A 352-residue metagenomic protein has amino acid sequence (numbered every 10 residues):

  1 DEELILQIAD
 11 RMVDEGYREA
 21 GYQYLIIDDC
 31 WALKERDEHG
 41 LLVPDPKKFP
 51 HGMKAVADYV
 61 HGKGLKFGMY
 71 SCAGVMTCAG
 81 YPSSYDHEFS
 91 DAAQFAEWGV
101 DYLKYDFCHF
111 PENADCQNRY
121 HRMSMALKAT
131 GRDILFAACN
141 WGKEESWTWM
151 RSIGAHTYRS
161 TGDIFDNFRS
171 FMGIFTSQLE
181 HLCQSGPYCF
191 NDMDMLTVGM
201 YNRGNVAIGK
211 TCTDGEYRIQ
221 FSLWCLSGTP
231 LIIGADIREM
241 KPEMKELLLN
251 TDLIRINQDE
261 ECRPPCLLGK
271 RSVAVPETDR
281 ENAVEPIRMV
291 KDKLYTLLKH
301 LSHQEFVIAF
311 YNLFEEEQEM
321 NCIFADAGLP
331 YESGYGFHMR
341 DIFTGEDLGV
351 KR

Functional and structural regions predicted by a protein language model:
L4-N113: Aromatic-lined carbohydrate-binding/catalytic grooves of carbohydrate-active enzymes
G21-I27, K66-S71, D101-D106, I134-A138 (+5 more regions): Structural recognition of the beta-strand scaffold that forms the well-ordered cores of secreted hydrolase catalytic
C30, C72-M76, C108-F110, F136-K143 (+2 more regions): Active-site beta-loop-alpha junctions enriched in small/polar residues
H87-S90, N118, K128, L135-D236 (+1 more regions): Glycan-recognition surfaces
I219-R288: Catalytic cores of secreted or luminal carbohydrate-active enzymes
W224-G234, P286-Y331: Carbohydrate-binding surface patches
A325-G345: Solvent-exposed beta-hairpin/edge-strand motifs
L348-K351: Short beta-strand segments within Ig-like beta-sandwich modules, predominantly Fibronectin type-III
